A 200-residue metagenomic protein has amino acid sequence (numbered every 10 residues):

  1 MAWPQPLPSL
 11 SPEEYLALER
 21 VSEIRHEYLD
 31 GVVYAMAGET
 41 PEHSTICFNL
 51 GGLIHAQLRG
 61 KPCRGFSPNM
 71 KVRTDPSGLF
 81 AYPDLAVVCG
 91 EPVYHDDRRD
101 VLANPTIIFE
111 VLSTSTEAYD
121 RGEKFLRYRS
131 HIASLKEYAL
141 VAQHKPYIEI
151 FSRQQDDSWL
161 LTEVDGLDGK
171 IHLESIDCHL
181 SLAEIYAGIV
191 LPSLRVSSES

Functional and structural regions predicted by a protein language model:
M1-S200: Gly/Pro/Ser/Thr-rich low-complexity, intrinsically disordered segments predominantly at protein N-termini
